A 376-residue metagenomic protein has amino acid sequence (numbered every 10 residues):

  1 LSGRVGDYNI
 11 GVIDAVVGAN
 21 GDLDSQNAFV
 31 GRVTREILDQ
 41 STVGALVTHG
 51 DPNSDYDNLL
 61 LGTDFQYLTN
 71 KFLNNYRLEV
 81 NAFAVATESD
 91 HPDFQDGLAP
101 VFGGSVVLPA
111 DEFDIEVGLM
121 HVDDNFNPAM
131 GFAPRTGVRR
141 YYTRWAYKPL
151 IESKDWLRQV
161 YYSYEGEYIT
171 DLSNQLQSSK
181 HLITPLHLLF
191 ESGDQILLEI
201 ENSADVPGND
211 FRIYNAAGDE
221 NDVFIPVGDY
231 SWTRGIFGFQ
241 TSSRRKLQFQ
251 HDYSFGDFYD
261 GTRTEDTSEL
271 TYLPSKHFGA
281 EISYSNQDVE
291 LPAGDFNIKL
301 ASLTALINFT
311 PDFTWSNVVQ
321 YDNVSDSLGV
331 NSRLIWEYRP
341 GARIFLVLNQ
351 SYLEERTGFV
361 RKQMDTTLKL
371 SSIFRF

Functional and structural regions predicted by a protein language model:
L1, V33, F65, W145 (+1 more regions): A residue-level signal for conserved active-site and pocket-lining positions in enzyme catalytic cores
S2-Y56: A conserved hydrophobic secondary-structure block that centers on an alpha-helix together with its immediately flanking
R32-T34, L46, D64, F83 (+1 more regions): Residue-level detection of beta-strand scaffold positions
S41, Y67-T69: Structural motif corresponding to the C-terminal cap of alpha-helices
N53, L61-D64: Gly/Pro-rich turn-and-neighbor structural signature
K71, N75-L78, F83-F376: Exposed, low-structure sequence patches enriched in small/polar residues
